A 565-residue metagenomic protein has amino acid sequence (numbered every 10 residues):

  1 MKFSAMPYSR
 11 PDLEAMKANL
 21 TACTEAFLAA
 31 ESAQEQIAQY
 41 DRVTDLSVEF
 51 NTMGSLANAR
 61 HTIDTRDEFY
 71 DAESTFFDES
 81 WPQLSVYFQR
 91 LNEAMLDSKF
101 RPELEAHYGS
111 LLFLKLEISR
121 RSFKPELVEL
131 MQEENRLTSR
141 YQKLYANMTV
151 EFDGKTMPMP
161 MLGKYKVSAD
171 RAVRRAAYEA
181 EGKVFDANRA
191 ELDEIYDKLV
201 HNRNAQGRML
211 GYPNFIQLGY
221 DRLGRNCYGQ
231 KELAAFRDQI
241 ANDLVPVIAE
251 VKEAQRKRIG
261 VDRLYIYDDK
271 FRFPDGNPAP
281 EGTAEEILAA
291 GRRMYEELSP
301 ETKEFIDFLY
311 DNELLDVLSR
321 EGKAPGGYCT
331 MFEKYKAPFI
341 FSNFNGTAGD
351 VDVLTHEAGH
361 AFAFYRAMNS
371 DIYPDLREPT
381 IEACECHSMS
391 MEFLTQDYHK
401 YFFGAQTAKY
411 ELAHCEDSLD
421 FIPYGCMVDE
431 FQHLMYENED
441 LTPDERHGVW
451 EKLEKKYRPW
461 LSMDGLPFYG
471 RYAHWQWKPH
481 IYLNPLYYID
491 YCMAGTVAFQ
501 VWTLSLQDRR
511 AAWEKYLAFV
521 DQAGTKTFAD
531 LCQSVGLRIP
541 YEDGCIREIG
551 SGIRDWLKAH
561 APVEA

Functional and structural regions predicted by a protein language model:
M1-P278, A290, P562-A565: A well-structured
F113, E117, L354, F362 (+6 more regions): C-terminal, non-catalytic "cap/extension" segments appended to globular domains
N242-D243, A367-M368, E378-Q406, H414-C415 (+2 more regions): Post-HExxH zinc-binding segment in Zn-dependent metallohydrolases
R263-P325: Gly/Pro-rich turn-and-neighbor structural signature
A279-A284, Y335-T355: Short pre-active-site segment immediately N-terminal to the catalytic Zn-binding motif
R320-T347, F364-Y365: Active-site scaffold of zinc-dependent metalloenzymes
F339-N343, D371-I381, Y410-D417, M435-Y436 (+1 more regions): Short beta-alpha connecting loops at secondary-structure transitions that line or flank enzyme active sites
G359-Y373, L394: Catalytic Zn2+-binding segment of zinc metalloproteases
